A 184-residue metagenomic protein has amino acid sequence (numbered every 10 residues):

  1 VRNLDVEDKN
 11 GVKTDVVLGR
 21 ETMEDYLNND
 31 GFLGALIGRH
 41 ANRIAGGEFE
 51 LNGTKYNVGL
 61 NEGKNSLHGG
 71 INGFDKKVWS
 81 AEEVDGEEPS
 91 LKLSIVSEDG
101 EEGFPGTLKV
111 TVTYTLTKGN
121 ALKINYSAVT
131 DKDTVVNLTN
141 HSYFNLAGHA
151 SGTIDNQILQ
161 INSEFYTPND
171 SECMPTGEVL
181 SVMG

Functional and structural regions predicted by a protein language model:
V1-G184: An exposed, glycine/acidic-rich loop-and-rim segment of catalytic or binding clefts
